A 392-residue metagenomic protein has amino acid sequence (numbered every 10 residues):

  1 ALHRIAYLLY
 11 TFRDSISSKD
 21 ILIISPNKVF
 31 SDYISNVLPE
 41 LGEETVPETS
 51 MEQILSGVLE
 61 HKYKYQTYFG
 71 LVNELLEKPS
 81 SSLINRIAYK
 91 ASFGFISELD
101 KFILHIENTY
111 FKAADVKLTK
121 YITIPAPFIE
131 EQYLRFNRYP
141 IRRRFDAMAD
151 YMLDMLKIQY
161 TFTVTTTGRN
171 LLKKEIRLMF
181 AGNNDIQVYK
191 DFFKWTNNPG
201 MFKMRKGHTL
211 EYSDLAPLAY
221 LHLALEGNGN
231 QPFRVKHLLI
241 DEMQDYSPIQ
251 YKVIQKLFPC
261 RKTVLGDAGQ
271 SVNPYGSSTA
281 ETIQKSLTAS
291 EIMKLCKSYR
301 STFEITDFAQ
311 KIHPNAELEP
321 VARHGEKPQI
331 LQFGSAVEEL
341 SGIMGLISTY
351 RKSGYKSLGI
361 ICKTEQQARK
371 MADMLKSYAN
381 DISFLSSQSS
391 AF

Functional and structural regions predicted by a protein language model:
A1-L8: Motif I (Walker A/P-loop) of helicase-class P-loop NTPases
L9-L239, D245-V253: Alpha-helical nucleic-acid-binding subdomain of P-loop helicases immediately C-terminal to the Walker A/P-loop
D14, K19, K28-E44, T49-S56 (+4 more regions): Conserved helicase motor core of SF1/SF2 NTP-dependent helicases
